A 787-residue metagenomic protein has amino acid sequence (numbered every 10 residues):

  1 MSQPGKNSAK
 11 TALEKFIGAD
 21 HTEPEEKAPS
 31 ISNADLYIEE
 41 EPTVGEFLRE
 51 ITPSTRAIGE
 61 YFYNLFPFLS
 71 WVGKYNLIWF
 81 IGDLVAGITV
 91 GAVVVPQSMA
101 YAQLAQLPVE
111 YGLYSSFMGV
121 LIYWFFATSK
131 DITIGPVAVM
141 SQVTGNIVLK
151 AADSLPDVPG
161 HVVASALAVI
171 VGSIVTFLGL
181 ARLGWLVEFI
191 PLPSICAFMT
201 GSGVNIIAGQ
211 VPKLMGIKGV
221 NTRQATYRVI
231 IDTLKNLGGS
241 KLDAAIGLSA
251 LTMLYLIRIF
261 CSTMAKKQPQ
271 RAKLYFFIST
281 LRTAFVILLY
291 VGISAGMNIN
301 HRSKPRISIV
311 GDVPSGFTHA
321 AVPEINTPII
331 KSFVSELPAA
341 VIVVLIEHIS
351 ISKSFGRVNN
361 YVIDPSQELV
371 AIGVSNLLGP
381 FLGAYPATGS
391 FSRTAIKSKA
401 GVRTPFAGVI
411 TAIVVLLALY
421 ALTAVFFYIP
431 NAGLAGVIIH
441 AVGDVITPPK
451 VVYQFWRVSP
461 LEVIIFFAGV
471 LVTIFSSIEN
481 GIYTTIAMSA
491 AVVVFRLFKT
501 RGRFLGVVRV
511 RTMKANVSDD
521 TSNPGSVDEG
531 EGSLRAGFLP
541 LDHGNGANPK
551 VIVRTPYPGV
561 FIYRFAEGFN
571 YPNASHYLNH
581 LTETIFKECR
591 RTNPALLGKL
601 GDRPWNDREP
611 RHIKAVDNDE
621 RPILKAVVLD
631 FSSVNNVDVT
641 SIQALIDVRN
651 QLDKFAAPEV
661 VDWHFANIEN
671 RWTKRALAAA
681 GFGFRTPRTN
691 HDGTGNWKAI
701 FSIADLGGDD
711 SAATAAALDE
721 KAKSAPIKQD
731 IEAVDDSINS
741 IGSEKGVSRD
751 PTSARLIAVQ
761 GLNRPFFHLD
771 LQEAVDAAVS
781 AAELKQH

Functional and structural regions predicted by a protein language model:
S2-G525, G681, Q729-V734, A754 (+2 more regions): Transmembrane helical cores of multi-pass ion-transport proteins
S2-Q3, P53-S54, P67, F276-I278 (+8 more regions): Structured cytosolic regulatory/catalytic domains appended to multi-pass membrane proteins
